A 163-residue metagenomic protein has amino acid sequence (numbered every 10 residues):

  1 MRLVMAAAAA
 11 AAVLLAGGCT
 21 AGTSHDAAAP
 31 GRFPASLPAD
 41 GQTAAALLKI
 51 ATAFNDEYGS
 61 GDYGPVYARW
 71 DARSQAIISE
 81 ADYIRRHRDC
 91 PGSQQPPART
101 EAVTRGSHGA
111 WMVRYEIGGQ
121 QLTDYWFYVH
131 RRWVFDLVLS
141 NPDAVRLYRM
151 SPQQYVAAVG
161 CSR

Functional and structural regions predicted by a protein language model:
M1-A11: N-terminal export and membrane-targeting signals
V4-M5, R73-I78, V145-S151: Short, intrinsically disordered, charge-biased short linear motifs at domain edges
L15-G18: C-terminal motif of bacterial Sec signal peptides marking the signal peptidase cleavage site
T20-G22: Bacterial signal peptide processing site
S24-P30: N-terminal hydrophobic targeting segments that direct proteins to the cell envelope
F33-P34, P38-Q42, L48-A53, S60-A110: Short solvent-exposed beta->alpha transition segments
G92-S93, A102-R163: Exposed beta-sheet edge and beta->alpha loop/turn motif
